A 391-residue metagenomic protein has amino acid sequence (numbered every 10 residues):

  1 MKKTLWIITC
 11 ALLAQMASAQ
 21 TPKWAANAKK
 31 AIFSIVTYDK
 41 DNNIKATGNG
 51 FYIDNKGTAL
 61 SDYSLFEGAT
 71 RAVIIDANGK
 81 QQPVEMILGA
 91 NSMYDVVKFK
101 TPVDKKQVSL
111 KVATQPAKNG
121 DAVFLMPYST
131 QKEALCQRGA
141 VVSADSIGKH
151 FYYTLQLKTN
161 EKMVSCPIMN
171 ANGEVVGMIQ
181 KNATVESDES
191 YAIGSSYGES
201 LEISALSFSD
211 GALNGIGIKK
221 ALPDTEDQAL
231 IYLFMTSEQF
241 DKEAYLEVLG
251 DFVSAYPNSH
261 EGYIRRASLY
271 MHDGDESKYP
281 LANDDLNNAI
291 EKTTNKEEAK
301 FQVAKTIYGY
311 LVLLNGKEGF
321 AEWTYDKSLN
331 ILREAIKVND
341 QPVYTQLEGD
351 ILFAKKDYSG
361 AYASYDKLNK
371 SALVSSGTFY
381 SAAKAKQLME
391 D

Functional and structural regions predicted by a protein language model:
Q20-A26, Q107-Y153, T159-V164, I179-Y191 (+2 more regions): Flexible, gly/ser-rich surface segments that form the specificity/activation loops bordering the active-site cleft
Q20-T21, Y38-K56, D62, Q81-V84 (+2 more regions): A conserved glycine-rich beta-strand in the N-terminal activation segment of trypsin-fold
T21-A25, M178-G250: C-terminal cap/linker of serine protease catalytic domains
D54-M126, Q131-L135, H150-Y152, L157: Conserved active-site neighborhood of the chymotrypsin/trypsin-like protease fold
Q239, D273-E276, Y310, E322 (+2 more regions): Structural motif corresponding to the intra-repeat A-B loop/turn of tetratricopeptide repeats
E261, E298-A299, Q341-V343, G377: Start-of-helix register in tetratricopeptide repeats
S268-M271, K305, V312, D350 (+1 more regions): Residue-level recognition of tetratricopeptide repeat
